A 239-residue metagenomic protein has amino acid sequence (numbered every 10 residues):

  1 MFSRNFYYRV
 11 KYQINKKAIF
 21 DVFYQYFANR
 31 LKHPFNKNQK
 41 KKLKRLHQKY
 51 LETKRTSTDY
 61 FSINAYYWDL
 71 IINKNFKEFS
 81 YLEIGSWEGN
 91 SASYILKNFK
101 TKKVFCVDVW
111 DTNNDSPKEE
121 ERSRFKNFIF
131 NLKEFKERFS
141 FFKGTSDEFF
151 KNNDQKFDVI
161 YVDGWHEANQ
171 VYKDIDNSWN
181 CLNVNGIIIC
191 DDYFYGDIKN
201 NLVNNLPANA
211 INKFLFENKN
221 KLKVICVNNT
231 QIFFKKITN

Functional and structural regions predicted by a protein language model:
M1-H33: Boundary detector for helix-to-coil junctions that initiate low-complexity/charged tails
R4, R9, R30, K42-R45 (+4 more regions): Arginine residue identity/basic-tract feature
F6, S57-D59, N239: N-terminal compositionally biased, intrinsically disordered segments and leader/signal-like regions
Y7-K11, K16, N36, K77 (+2 more regions): Intrinsic structural disorder/low-complexity segments
Y12-A18, D59, I63, E167: Intrinsic-disorder/low-complexity, polar/charged segments
Y24-K77: Class I SAM-dependent methyltransferase Rossmann-like catalytic core, especially the SAM/SAH-binding loop
Y50, K54-R55, A65, D69-N239: S-adenosylmethionine/decaboxylated-SAM
